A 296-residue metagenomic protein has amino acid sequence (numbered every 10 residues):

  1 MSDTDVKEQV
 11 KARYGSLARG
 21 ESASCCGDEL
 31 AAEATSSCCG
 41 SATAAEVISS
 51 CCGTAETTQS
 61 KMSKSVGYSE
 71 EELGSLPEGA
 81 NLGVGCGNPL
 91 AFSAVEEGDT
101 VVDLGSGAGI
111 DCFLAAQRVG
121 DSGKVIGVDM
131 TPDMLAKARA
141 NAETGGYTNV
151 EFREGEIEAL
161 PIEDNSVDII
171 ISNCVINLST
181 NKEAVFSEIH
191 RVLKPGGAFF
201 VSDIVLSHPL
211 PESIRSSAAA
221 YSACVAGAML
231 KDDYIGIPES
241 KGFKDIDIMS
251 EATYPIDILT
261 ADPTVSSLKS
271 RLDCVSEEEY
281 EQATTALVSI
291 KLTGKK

Functional and structural regions predicted by a protein language model:
G15-A18, S22, E29, G40 (+2 more regions): C-terminal lobe and adjacent flexible extensions of AdoMet/dcAdoMet transferase-like proteins
A34-S37, T54-T100, L104, D111-L114 (+1 more regions): Conserved alpha-helix/loop element of class I SAM-dependent methyltransferases that forms part of the SAM/SAH-binding
E97, E158-I169: A short acidic, Gly/Pro-enriched loop at the edge of an enzyme's catalytic core that lines a small-molecule cofactor
T131-D133: Conserved SAM/SAH-binding beta-strand->alpha-helix loop
G145-A159: Conserved SAM-binding strand-loop segment of SAM-dependent methyltransferases
E183-A198: A short glycine-rich, Lys/Arg-flanked "PGG" loop and its adjoining helix->strand segment in the class I
V205-V225: Short, glycine-/aromatic-enriched active-site segment of Class I SAM-dependent methyltransferases
G227-G242: Short alpha-helix
